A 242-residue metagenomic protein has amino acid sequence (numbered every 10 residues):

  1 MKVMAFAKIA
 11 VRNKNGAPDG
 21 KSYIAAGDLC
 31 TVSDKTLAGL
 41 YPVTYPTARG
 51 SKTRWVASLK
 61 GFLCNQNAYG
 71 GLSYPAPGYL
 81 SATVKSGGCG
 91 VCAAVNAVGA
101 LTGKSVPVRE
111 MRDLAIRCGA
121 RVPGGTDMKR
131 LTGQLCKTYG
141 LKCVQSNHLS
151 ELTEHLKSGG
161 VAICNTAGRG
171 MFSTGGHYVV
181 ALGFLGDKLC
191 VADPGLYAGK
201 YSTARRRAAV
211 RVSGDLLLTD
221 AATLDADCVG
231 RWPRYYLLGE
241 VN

Functional and structural regions predicted by a protein language model:
K2-A48: Beta-loop motif signature
V3-M4, K21-I24, S58-R121: Active-site-adjacent structural segments surrounding the nucleophilic cysteine of cysteine proteases and isopeptidases
D28-T31, V95-A100, K137: Short glycine/serine- and small hydrophobic-enriched flexible loop segments
T44-G61: Boundary regions of SH3-family modules and the immediately adjacent low-complexity/disordered segments in eukaryotic
K104-L152: Catalytic cysteine-centered active-site loop
K142-K200: Active-site-adjacent substructure of cysteine-protease-like catalytic cores
F184-N242: Noncatalytic regulatory segments and standalone regulatory/sensor domains
